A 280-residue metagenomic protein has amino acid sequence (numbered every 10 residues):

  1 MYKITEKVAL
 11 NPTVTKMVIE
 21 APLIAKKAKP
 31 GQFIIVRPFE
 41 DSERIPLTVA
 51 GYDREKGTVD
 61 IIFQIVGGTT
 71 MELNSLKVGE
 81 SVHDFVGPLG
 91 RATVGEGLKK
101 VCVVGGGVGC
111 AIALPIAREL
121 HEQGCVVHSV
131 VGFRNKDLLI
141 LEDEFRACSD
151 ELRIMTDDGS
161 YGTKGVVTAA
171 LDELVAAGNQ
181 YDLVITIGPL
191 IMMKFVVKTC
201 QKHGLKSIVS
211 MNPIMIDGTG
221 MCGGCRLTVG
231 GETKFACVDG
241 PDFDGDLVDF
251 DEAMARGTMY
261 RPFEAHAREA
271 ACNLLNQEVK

Functional and structural regions predicted by a protein language model:
M1-V78: Ferredoxin-reductase
E6, G51, I154-T156, V209 (+1 more regions): Structural signal for conserved beta-strand scaffold positions within catalytic alpha/beta enzyme cores
V36, D84-F85, L227: A generic structural signal for residues embedded in beta-strands
F39, G87-P88, G230: Short, surface-exposed secondary-structure boundary micro-motifs
S42-A50, L89-K99, C237: Short, Lys/Arg- and Gly-enriched loop/turn segments at beta-strand edges
G68-I216: FNR/FR-type flavoprotein reductase catalytic core
I112, L190, N212-D242, A270-L275: Local cysteine-cluster metal-coordination motifs and their immediate loop/turn environment, predominantly Fe-S cluster
F235-D239, F243-K280: Short Fe-S-cluster ligation motifs
